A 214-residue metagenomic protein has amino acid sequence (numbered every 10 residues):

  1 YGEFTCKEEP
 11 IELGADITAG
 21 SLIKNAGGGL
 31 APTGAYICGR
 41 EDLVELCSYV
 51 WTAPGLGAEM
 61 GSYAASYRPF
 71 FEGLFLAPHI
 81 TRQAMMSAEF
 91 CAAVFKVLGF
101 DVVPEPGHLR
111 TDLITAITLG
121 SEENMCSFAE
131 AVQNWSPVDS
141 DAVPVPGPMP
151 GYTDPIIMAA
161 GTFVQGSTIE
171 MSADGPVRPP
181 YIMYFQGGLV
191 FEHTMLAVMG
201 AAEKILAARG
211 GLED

Functional and structural regions predicted by a protein language model:
Y1-R82, M86, D101-V103, F191-D214: Conserved PLP-enzyme active-site core in the AAT-like
P10-A15, E89-V94, I157-G161: Short linear motifs at secondary-structure transitions and domain/linker junctions
D16-I17, A35-Y36, I114, D139-S140 (+2 more regions): Structural motif
A26-A31, L46-A53, A129-P137, S167-V177: Short, basic, helix/turn surface patches
L46, Y63-R68, T81-M85, A129-A131 (+2 more regions): A general structural signal for short secondary-structure boundary/capping elements
A65-H79, A92-I156: Conserved small-domain helix->loop->beta segment predominantly found in fold-type I
Y152-D214: PLP-dependent enzyme catalytic core of the Aspartate aminotransferase-like
